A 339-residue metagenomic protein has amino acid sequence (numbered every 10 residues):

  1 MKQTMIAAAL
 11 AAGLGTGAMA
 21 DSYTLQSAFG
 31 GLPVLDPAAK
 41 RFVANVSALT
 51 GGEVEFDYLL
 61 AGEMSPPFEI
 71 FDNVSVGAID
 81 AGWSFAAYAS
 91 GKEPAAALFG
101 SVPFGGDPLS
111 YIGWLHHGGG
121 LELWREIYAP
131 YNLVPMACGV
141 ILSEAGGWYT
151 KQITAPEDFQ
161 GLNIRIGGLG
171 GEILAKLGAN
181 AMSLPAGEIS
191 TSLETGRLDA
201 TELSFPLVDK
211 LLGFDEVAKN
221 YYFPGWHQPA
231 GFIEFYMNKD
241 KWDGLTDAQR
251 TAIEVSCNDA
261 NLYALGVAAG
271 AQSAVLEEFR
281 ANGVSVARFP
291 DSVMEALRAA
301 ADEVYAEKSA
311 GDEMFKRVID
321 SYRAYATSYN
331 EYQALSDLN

Functional and structural regions predicted by a protein language model:
M1-T4: Positively charged n-region of N-terminal signal peptides that target proteins for export
I6-L10, L14: Hydrophobic helical h-region of N-terminal Sec-dependent signal peptides in bacterial secretory/periplasmic proteins
T16-A20: Sec/Tat signal peptide C-region and signal peptidase I cleavage site
D21-Y111, G119-N339: N-terminal secretory/targeting leader peptides
